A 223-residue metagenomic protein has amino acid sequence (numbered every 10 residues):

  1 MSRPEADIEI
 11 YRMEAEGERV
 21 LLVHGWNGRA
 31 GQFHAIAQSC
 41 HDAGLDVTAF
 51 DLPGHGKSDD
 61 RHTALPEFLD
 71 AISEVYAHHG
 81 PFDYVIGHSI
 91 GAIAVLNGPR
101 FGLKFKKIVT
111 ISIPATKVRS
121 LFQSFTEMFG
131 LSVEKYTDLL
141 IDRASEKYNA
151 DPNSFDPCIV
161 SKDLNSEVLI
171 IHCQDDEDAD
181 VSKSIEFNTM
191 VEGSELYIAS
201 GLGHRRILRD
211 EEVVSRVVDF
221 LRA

Functional and structural regions predicted by a protein language model:
M1-M13: N-terminal cap/lid segment of alpha/beta-hydrolase-fold proteins
A30, A37-D59: Conserved alpha/beta-hydrolase
I36, P157, S166, D180-T189: Short alpha-helix in the alpha/beta-hydrolase fold that links the catalytic acid
D60-D83: Alpha/beta-hydrolase active-site loop
I86-V95: Gly/Ala-rich beta-loop-alpha elbow adjacent to hydrolase catalytic centers
F101-A150: Hydrolase active-site cap/lid region
D163-N165, I170-H172, D176: Short beta-strand/loop motif that positions the catalytic acidic residue of the alpha/beta-hydrolase fold
L202-E212: Catalytic histidine-centered segment of alpha/beta-hydrolase-like enzymes
